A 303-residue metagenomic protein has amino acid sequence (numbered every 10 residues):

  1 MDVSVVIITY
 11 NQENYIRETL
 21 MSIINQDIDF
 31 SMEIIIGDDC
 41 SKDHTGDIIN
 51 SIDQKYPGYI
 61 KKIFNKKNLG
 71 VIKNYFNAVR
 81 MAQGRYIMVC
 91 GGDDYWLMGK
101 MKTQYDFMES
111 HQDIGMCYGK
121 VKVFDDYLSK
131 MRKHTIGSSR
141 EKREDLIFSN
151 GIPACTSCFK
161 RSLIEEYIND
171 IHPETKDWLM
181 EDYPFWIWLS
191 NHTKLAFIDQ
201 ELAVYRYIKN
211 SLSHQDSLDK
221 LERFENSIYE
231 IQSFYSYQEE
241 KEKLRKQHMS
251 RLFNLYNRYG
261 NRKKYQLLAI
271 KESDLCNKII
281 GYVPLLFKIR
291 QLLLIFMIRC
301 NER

Functional and structural regions predicted by a protein language model:
M1-S4, S22, E33, P184: Cell-envelope/extracellular polymer assembly enzymes that use nucleotide-activated donors
Q12-N25: Short, well-formed alpha-helical segments that are part of the catalytic scaffolds of diverse glycosyltransferases
S22, D38-D47, K67, G91: A conserved acidic beta->alpha catalytic loop
N65-A82, T103: Glycine-rich, basic loop-to-helix element that forms the pyrophosphate-binding segment of sugar-nucleotide handling
I87: Short aromatic/hydrophobic "clamp" motif used to bind/position activated sugar donors
G99-R132: Conserved donor NDP-sugar-binding/catalytic core segment of glycosyltransferases
G137-S217: Conserved nucleotide-sugar donor-binding catalytic segment
E141-I147, W178, E201, Y205-K209 (+2 more regions): Catalytic core of nucleotide-sugar-dependent glycosyltransferases
